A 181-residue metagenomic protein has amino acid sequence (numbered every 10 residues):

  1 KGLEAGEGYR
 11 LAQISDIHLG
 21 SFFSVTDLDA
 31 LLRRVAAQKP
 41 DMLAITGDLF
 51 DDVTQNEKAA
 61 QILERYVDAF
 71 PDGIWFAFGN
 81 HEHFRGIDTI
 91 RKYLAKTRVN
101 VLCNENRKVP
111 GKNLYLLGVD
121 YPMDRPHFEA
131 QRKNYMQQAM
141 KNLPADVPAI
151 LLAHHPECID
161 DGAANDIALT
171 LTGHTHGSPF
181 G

Functional and structural regions predicted by a protein language model:
G2-G181: Soluble catalytic domains of enzymes that build or remodel membrane lipids, polysaccharides, and related
